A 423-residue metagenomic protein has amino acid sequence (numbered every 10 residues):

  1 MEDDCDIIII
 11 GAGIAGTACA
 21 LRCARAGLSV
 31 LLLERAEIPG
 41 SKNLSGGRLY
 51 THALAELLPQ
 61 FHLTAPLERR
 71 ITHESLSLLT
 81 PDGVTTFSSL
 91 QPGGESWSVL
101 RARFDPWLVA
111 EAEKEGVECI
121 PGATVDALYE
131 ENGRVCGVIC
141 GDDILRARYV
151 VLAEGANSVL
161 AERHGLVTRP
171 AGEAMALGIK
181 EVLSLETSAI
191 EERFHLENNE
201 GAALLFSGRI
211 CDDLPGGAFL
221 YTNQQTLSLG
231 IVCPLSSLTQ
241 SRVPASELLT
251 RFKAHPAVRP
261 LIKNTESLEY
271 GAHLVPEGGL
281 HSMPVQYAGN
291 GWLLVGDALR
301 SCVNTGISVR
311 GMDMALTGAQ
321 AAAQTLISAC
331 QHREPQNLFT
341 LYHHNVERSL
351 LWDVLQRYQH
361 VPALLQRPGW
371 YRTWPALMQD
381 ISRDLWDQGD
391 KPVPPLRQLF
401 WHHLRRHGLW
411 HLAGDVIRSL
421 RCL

Functional and structural regions predicted by a protein language model:
C5-L31: N-terminal Rossmann-like FAD-binding beta1-loop-alpha1 element of flavoenzymes
A15, I38, N157: Conserved Rossmann-like nucleotide-cofactor binding loop
A36-L79: N-terminal FAD cofactor-binding segment of flavoenzymes
Q91-A110, T239-V243: Short beta-strand to alpha-helix junction loop
E113-V258: Predominantly flavin-linked oxidoreductase catalytic cores and closely associated redox partners
C211-L214, Q224, S237-A321, T325 (+2 more regions): FAD/FMN-dependent oxidoreductases across multiple families
A321-Y371: Active-site-proximal substrate-binding core of FAD-dependent oxidoreductases
A363-L423: C-terminal auxiliary extensions adjacent to catalytic cores
